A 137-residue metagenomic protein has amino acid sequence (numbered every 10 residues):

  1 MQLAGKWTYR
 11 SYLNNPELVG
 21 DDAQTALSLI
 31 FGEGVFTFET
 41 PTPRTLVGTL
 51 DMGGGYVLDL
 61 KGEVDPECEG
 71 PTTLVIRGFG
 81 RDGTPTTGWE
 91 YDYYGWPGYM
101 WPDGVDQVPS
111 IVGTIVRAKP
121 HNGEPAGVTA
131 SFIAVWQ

Functional and structural regions predicted by a protein language model:
M1-G53, K119-F132: Short, solvent-exposed loop/hinge segments that bridge or flank secondary-structure elements
Q2-N14, E63-Q137: Beta-sheet ligand-binding and adhesion/scaffold domains
L29-T86: Predominantly extracellular/secreted and cell-surface proteins with exposed, flexible low-complexity segments
